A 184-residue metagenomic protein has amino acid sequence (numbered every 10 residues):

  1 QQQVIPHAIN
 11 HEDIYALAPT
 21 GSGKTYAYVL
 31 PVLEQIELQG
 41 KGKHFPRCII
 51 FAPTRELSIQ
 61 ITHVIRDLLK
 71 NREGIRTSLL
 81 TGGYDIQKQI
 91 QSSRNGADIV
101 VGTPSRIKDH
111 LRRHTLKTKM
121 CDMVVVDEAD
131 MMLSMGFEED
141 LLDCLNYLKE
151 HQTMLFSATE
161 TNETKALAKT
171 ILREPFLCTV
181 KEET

Functional and structural regions predicted by a protein language model:
Q1-L17: Conserved pre-motif I regulatory segment
E12-I14, D98, D122-M123, Q152: The start of beta-strands in P-loop NTPase/AAA+ ATPase cores
E12-V32: Walker A/P-loop
Y15-P19, F51, S157: Residues at the beta-strand->loop junction immediately N-terminal to the Walker
G21-S22, S105-I107, D130-M131: Short glycine-rich anion-binding loops that position phosphate/pyrophosphate groups of nucleotides and phosphorylated
Y28, E34, L38, K70 (+4 more regions): Short, conserved catalytic or interaction motifs in soluble domains
K41-R112, M120-M123, A166-K169, L177-V180: Conserved nucleic-acid-binding Ia/Ib motif block in the N-terminal RecA-like helicase ATPase lobe
I49, L69, T77-L80, Q89 (+1 more regions): Interdomain coupling/hinge region of P-loop NTPase helicase/AAA+ cores
